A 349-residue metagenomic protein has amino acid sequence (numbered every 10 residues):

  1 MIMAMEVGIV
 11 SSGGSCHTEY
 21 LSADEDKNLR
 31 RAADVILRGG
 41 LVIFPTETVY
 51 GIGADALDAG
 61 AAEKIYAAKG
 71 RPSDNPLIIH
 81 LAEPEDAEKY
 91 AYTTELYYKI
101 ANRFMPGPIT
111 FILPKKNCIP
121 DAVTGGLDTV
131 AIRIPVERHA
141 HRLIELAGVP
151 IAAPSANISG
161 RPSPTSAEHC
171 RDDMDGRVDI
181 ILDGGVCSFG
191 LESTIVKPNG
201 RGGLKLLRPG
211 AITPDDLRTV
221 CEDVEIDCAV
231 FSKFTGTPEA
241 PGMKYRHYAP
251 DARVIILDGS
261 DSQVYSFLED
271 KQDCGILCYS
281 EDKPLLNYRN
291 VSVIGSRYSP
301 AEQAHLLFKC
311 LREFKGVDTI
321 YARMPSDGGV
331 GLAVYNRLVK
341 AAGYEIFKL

Functional and structural regions predicted by a protein language model:
I2-L349: Active-site-adjacent structural elements in enzyme catalytic cores
